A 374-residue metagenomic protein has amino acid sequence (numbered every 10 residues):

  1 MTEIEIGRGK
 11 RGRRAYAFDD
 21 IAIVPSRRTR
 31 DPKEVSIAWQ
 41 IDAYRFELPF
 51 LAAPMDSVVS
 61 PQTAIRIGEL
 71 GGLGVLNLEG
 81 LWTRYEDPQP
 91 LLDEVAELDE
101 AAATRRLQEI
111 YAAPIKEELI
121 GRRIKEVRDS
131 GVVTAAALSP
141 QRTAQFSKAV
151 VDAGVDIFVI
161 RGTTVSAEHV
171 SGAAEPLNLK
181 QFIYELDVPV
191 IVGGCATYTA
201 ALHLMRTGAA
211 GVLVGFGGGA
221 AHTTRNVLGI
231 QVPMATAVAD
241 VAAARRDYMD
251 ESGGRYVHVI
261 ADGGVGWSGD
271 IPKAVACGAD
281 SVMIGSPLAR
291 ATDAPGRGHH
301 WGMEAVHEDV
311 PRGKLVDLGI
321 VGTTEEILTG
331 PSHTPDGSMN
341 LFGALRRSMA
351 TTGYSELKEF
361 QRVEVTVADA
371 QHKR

Functional and structural regions predicted by a protein language model:
M1-R27, Y111-I115, R122-K125, D187 (+3 more regions): Alpha/beta catalytic cores of nucleotide-metabolism and tRNA/nucleoside-modifying enzymes
M1-S252, H258, L288: Active-site entrance/lid segments in N-terminal catalytic domains of soluble metabolic enzymes
